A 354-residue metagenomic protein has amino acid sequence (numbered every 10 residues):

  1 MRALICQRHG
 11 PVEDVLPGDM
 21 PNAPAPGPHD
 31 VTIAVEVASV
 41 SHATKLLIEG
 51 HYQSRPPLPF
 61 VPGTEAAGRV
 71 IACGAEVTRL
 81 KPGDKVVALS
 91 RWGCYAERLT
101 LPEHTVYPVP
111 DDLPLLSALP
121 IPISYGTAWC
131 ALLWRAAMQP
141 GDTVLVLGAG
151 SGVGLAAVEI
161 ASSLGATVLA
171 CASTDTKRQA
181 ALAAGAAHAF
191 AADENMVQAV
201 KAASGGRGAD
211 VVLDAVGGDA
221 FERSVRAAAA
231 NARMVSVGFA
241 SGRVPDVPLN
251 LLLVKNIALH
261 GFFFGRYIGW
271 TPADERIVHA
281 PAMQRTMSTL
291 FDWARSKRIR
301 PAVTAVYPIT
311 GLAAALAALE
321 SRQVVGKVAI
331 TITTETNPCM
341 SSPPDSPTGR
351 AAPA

Functional and structural regions predicted by a protein language model:
N22-S39, H51-G93, D112: Glycine-rich beta-strand-centered segment in the early N-terminal region that forms part of a ligand/cofactor-binding
A34, L46, K85-G148: NAD(P)H dinucleotide-binding glycine-rich loop of Rossmann-like/cofactor-binding domains, especially the beta1-alpha1
V87, L145, V212-L213, V235: N-terminal Rossmann-like NAD(P) cofactor-binding module of classical short-chain dehydrogenase/reductase
L119-I121, Y125-E194: Mid-domain Rossmann-like dinucleotide-binding core that forms the NAD(H)/NADP(H) cofactor-binding site
C171-D175, A215, G238, F263: N-terminal Rossmann-fold cofactor-binding loop
M196-G206: Short amphipathic alpha-helix with an adjacent loop that forms part of the alpha/beta core around
D219-S296, T331-M340, D345, G349 (+1 more regions): Glycine-rich phosphate-binding loop and adjacent beta-alpha segment of Rossmann(oid) nucleotide-cofactor-binding
